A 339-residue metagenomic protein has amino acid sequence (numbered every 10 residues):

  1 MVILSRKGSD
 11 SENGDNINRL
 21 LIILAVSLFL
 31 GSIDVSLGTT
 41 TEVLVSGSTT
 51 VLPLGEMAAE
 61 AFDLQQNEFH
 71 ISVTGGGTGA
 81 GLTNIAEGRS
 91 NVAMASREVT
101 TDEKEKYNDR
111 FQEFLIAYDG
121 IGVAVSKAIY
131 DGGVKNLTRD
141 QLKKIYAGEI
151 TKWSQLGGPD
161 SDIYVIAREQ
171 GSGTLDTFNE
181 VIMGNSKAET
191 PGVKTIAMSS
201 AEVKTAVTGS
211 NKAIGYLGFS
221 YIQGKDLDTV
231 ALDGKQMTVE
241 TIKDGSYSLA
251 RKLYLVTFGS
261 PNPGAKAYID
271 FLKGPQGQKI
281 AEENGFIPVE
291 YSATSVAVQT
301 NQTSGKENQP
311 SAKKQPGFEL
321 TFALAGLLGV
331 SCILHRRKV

Functional and structural regions predicted by a protein language model:
M1-T40, S304-V339: Secretory targeting signatures
L37-K106, F111-K314, G329-C332: Exported/periplasmic ABC-transporter solute-binding proteins
